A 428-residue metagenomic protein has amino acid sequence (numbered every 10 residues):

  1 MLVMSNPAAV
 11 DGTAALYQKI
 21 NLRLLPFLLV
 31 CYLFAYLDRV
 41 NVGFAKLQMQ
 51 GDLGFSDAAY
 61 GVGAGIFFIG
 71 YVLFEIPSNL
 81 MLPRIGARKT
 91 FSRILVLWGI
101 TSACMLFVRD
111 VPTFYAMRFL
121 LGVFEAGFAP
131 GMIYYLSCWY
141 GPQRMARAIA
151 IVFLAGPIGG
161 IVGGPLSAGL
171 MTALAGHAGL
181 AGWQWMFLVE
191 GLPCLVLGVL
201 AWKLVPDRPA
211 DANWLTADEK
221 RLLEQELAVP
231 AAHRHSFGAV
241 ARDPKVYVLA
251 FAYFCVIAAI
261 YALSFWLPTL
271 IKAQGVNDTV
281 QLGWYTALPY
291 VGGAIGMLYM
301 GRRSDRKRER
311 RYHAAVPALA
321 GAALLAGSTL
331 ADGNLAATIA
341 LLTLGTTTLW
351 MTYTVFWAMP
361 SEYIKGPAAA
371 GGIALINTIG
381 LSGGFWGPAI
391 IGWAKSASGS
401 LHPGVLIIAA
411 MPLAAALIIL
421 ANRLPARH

Functional and structural regions predicted by a protein language model:
V42-G43, A241-L298, Y353, W357: Extracytoplasmic gate region of multi-pass secondary transporters
G54, G86, F107-T113, F124 (+4 more regions): Helix-breaking motifs and short loop linkers at transmembrane-helix boundaries and internal kinks in secondary membrane
L73-P112: Conserved MFS/SLC helix-loop-helix module at the cytosolic interface between two early adjacent transmembrane helices
F74-G86, G296-E309: Helix-to-loop junctions at the C-terminal end of transmembrane segments in multipass secondary transporters
P83-L95, D305-A318: Cytoplasmic membrane-interface "Motif A"-like loop-to-helix N-cap segments of 12-TM Major Facilitator Superfamily
M117-L154: Cytoplasmic helix-loop-helix junction between adjacent transmembrane helices in 12-TM secondary transporters
R147-M171, P193-C194, N377-G387: Glycine-rich segments within core transmembrane alpha-helices of 12-TM secondary carriers
R310-M359: C-terminal transmembrane helical hairpin of 12-TM major facilitator-type secondary transporters
